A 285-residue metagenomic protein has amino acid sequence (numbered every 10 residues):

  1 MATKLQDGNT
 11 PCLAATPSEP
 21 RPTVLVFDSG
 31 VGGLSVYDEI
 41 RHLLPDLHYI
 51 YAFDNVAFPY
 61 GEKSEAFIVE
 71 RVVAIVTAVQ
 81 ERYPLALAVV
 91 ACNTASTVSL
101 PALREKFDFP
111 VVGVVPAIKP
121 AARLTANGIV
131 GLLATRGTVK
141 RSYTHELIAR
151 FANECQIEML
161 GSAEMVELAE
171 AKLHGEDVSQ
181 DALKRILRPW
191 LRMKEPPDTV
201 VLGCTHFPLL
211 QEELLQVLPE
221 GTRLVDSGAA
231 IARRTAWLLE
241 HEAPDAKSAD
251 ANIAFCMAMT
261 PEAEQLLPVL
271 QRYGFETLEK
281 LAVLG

Functional and structural regions predicted by a protein language model:
A2-G285: Non-catalytic structural scaffold of enzyme domains
